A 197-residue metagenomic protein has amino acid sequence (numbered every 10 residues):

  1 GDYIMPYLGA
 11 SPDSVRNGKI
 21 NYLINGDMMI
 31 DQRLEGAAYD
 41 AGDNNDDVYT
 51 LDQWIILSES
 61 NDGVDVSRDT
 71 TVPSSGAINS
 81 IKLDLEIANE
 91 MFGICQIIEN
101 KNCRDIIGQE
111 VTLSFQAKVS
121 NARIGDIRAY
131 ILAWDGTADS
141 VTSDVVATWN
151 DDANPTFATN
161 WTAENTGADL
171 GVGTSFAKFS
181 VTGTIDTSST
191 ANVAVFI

Functional and structural regions predicted by a protein language model:
G1-I4: Short, Lys/Arg-enriched N-terminal segments with co-localized hydrophobic residues within the first ~10-30 amino acids
P6-I197: Extracellular and organelle-lumenal recognition/adhesion modules and their flexible linkers in secreted
